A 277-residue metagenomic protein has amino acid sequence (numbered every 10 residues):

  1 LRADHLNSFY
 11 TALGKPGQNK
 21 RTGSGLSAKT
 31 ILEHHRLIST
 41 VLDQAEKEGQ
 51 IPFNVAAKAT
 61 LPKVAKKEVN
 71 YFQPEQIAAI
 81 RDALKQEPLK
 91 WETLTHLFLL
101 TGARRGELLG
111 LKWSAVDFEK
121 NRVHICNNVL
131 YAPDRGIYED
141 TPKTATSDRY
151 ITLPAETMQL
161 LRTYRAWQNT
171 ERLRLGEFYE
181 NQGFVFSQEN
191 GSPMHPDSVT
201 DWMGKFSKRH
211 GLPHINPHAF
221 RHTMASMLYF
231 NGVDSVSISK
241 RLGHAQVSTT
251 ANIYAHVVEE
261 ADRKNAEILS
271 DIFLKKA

Functional and structural regions predicted by a protein language model:
L1-Q50, K66, E87-L89, S192-S198 (+1 more regions): N-terminal core-binding DNA-recognition domain of tyrosine site-specific recombinases/integrases
G17-S24, A78, D82-E92, T101 (+4 more regions): Short, basic (Lys/Arg/His-rich) helix/loop patches that form interaction surfaces in the mid-to-C-terminal regions
G23-A28, L32-H34, K47, I51-L111 (+5 more regions): Basic, Lys/Arg- and aromatic-enriched nucleic-acid-binding interface segment
K29, G106, V236-S239, S248: Residues within the helices of the helix-turn-helix
K67, Y71, V129-Y131, M158 (+1 more regions): Catalytic-site neighborhood detector that most strongly recognizes the C-terminal catalytic loop/helix of tyrosine
D82, K120, P133-T157, T163 (+5 more regions): C-terminal secondary-structure termini that scaffold catalytic or DNA-interacting sites
G110-V116, S239-A245, A255: A short, basic/aromatic helix-end/turn motif that makes direct DNA contacts
